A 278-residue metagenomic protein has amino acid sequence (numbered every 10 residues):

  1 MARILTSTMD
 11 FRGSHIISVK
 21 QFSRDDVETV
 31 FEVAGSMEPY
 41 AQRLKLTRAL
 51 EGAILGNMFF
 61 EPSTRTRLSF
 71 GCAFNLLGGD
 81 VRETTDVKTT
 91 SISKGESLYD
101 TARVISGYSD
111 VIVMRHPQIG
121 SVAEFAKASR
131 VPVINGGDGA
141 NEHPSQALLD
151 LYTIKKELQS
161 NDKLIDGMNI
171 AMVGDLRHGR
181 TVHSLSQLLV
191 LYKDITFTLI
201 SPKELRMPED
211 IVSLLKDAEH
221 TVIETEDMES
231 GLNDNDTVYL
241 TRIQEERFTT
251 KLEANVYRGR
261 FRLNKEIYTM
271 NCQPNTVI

Functional and structural regions predicted by a protein language model:
A2-L68: Positively charged, low-complexity intrinsically disordered leader regions
G35, F60, P117, R242-Q244: Short glycine-/small-residue-rich Rossmann-like dinucleotide-binding loops
L44, R48-K155: Phosphate/diphosphate ligand-binding glycine-rich loop within oxidoreductases
L50-L55, D166-M168, D194, N275: Phosphate-coordination loops involved in phosphoryl transfer and adenosine-cofactor binding
F60-C72, K156-T241: Glycine-rich phosphate/diphosphate-binding loop of Rossmann-like nucleotide-binding domains
R82-D86, I134-G136, G167-G174, L199-I200 (+2 more regions): Short beta-strands and strand-loop turn motifs
V131, K193-I195, N271-V277: A short helix->loop->beta-strand "cap" motif at the edges of active sites that frequently abuts
L215-I278: Rossmann-like adenosine-cofactor binding region
